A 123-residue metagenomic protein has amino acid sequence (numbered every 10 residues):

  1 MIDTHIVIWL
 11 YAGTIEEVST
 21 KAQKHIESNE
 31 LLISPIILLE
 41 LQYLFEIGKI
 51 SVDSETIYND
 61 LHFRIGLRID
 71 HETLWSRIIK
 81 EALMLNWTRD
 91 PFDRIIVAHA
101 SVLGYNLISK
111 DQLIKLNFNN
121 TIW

Functional and structural regions predicted by a protein language model:
M1-I33, I47-N59, L103, L113: Short, well-structured N-terminal submotif of metal-dependent ribonuclease cores
L41: Phosphate/NTP-binding elements of NTP-utilizing enzymes
F63: Conserved nucleotide-sugar phosphate-binding/catalytic loop shared by glycosyltransferases and other
G66-L113: Active-site neighborhoods of divalent-metal-dependent phosphate/nucleic-acid chemistry enzymes
F118-W123: Active-site regions of enzymes building and remodeling cell-envelope glycoconjugates
